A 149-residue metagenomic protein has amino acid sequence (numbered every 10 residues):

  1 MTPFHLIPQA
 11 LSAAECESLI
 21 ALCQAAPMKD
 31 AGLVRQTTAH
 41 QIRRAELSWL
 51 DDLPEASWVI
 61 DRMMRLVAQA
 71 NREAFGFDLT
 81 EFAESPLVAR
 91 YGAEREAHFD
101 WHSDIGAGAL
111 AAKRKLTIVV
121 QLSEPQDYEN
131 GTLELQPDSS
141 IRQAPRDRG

Functional and structural regions predicted by a protein language model:
M1-R148: Fe(II)/2-oxoglutarate oxygenase catalytic core
